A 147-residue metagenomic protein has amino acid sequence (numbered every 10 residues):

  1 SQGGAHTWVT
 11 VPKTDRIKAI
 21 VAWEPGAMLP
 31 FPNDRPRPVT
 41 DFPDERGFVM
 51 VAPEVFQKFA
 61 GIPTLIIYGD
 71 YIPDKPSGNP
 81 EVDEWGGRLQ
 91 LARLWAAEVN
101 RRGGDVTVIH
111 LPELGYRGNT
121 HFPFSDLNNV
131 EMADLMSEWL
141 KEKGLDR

Functional and structural regions predicted by a protein language model:
S1: Alpha/beta-hydrolase fold nucleophile elbow
G4-D15: Short glycine-enriched nucleophile-adjacent loop and the immediately C-terminal alpha-helix near the catalytic center
D15-P32: A conserved short beta-strand
E24, Y68, P112: Residues at the C-termini of beta-strands that transition into short coil/loop
A27-T107: The feature captures the conserved acid-bearing segment of alpha/beta-hydrolase catalytic domains
I109-G118: Short glycine-rich catalytic loops that host catalytic nucleophiles or stabilize transition states across multiple
G118, F122-R147: Catalytic active-site module of serine/aspartate enzymes centered on a nucleophile-bearing elbow/loop
